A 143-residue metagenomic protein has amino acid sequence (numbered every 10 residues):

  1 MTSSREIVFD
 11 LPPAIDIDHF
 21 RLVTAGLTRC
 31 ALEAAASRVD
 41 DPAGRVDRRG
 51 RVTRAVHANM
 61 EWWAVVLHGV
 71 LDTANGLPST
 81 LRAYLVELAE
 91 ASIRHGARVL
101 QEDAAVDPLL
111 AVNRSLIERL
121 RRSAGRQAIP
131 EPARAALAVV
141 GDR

Functional and structural regions predicted by a protein language model:
M1-E61, V65, L71-D72, R82-R143: N-terminal intrinsically disordered, cationic/polar leader segments that include organellar targeting peptides
P78-S79: An anionic, turn-rich surface loop/hairpin at beta-sheet edges that serves as a generic interaction/coordination patch
